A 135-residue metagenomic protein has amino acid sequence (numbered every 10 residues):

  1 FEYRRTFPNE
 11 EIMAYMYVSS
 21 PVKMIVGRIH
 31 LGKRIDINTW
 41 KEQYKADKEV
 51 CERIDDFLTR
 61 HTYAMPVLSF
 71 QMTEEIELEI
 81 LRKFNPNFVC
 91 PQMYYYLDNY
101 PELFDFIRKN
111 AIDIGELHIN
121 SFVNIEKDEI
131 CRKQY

Functional and structural regions predicted by a protein language model:
F1-N9, K23-V26, R34-Y135: Contiguous surface segments at macromolecular interaction interfaces
T6-V18: Short coil-to-beta transition motif at edge beta-strands of beta-rich domains
